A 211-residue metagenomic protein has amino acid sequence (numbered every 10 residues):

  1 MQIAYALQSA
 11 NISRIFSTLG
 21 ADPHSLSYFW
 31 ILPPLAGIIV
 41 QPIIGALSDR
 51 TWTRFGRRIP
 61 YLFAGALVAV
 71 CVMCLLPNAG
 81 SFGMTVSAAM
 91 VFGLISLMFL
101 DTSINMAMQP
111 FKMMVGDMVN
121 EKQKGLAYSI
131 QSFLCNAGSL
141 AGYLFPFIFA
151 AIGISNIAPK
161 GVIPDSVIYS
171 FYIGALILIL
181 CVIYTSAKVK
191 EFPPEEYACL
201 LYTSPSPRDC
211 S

Functional and structural regions predicted by a protein language model:
M1-P34: Helix-loop boundary and gating motifs at the non-cytosolic
Y28-A46: Central cavity-lining transmembrane alpha-helices of secondary-active solute carriers, predominantly the Major
R50-G65: Cytoplasmic membrane-interface "Motif A"-like loop-to-helix N-cap segments of 12-TM Major Facilitator Superfamily
G65-T85: C-terminal ends and interior cores of transmembrane alpha-helices in multi-pass membrane transporters/permeases
T85-M106: Hydrophobic core of transmembrane alpha-helices in multi-pass small-molecule transporters, especially MFS/SLC-type
S129-A150: Glycine-rich segments within core transmembrane alpha-helices of 12-TM secondary carriers
L176-E195: C-terminal membrane-cytosol helix-exit motif in multi-pass small-molecule transporters
Y202-S211: Single conserved hydrophobic/aromatic residue that forms the stacking wall/gate of nucleotide- or nucleobase-binding
